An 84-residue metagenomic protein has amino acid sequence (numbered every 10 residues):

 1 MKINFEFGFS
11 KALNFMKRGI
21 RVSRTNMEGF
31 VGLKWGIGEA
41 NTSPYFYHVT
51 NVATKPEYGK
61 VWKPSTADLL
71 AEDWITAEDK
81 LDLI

Functional and structural regions predicted by a protein language model:
M1-T25: Propeptides and adjacent flexible N-terminal/non-core segments of secreted, proteolytically processed extracellular
E6, M27-F30, K34-G36, E57: Intrinsically disordered, low-complexity segments enriched in small/polar residues
F15, N41-T42, A67-L69: A generic structural signal for short, non-catalytic loop/turn and secondary-structure boundary residues
R24-E28, N51-T54: Short, flexible beta-strand-to-coil junctions
V31-K34, G38-T42, D82-L83: Acidic (Asp/Glu-rich) sequence patches and key acidic residues that form negatively charged surfaces used
G38-P56: Basic/aromatic-rich interaction segments and small domains that mediate binding to polyanionic partners
T50-I84: Short, compact, well-ordered microdomains
